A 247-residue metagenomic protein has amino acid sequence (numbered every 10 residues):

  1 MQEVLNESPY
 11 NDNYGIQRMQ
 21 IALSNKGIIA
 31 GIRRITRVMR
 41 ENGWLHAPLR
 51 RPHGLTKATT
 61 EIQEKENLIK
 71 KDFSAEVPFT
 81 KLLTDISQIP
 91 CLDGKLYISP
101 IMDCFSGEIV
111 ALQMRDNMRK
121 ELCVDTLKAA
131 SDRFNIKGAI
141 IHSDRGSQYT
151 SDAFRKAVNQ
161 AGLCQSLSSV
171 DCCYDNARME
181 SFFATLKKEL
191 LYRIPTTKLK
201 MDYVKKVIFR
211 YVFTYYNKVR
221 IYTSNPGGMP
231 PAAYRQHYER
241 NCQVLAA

Functional and structural regions predicted by a protein language model:
M1, M19, I35, M39 (+13 more regions): Mobile genetic element proteins and their domesticated derivatives, centered on retroelements and DNA transposons
M1-V77, P230-E239: Basic, flexible linker segments flanking DNA-binding modules in nucleic acid-interacting mobile-element proteins
P9-N11, N25, S74, C91-L92 (+3 more regions): Conserved, non-catalytic sequence blocks in retroelement Pol enzymes and Pol-derived host proteins
L55-A58, S143-R145, S151-F154, L167-K188 (+2 more regions): RNase H-like two-metal-ion nuclease catalytic core shared by retroviral integrases and related mobile-element nucleases
P90, G94, L112-F134: Active-site beta-loop-alpha junctions of metal-dependent nucleic acid enzymes, especially the RNase H-like/DDE
C91, D103-C104: Short, acidic, Ser/Thr-enriched surface-loop or helix-capping motifs
G94-P100: Short glycine-rich loop/turn motifs
D152, N159-A161, T185-A247: C-terminal domain-tail junction helix/linker
